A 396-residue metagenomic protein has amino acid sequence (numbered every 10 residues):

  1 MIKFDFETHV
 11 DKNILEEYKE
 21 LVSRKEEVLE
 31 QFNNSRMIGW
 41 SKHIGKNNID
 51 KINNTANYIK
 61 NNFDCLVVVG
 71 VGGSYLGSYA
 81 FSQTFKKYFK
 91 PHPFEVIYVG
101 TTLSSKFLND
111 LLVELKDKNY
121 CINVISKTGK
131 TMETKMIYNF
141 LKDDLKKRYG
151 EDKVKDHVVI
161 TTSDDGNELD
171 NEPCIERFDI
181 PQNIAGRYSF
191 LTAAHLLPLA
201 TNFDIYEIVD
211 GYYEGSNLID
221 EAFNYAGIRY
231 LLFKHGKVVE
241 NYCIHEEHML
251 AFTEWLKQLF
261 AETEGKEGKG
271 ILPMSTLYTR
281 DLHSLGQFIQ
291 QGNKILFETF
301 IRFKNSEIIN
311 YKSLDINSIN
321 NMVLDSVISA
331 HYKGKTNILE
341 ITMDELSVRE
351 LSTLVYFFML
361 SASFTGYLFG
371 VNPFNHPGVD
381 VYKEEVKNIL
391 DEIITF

Functional and structural regions predicted by a protein language model:
M1-N57, S326-V327: Extended, charge-enriched "interface" segments that sit outside catalytic cores
I44-K60, E221-F233: A short, well-structured juxtamembrane/interface segment
G45, Y98-T101, K127, T131 (+10 more regions): Hydrophobic alpha-helical scaffolding
N57-I219, E384, N388: Glycine-rich phosphate-binding loops that contact phosphosugars or nucleotide phosphates
T84-F94, D144-K147, L259-G270, A330-G334: Short helix-loop-beta junction
Y149-E298, G378-F396: Active-site phosphate/pyrophosphate-binding segments
M274-V348: Helicase-primase coupling helices
S352-T353, L360-F396: Generic C-terminus detector
